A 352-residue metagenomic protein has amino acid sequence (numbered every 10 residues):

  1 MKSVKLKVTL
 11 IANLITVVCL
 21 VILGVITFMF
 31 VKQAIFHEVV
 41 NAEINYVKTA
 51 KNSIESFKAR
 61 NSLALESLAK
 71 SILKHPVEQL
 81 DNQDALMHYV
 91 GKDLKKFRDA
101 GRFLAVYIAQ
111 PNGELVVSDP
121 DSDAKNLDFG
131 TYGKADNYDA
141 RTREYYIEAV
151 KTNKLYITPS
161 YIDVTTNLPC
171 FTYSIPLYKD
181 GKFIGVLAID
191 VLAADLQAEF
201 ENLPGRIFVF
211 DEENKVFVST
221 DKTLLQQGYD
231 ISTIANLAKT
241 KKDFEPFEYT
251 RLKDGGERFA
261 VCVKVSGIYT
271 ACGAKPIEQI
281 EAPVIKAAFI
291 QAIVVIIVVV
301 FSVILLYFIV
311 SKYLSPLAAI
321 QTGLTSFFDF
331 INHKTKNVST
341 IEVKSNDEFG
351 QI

Functional and structural regions predicted by a protein language model:
K2-H37, N41: Extreme N-terminal signal-anchor transmembrane helix of membrane signaling/transducer proteins, especially in bacteria
T9, N13, V17, V21 (+3 more regions): Cytoplasm-proximal transmembrane signaling helix
N41-K48, F57-K154: Extracytoplasmic/periplasmic sensory segments of membrane signal-transduction proteins
D84-R102, K182, V186-L225: Solvent-exposed, extracytoplasmic
D99-A100, P111, S118-V191, L196-E199 (+1 more regions): Extracytoplasmic/periplasmic ligand-binding sensor regions of membrane-associated signaling proteins
D119-G130, V216-A235: GAF sensory domains
G185-L192, F259-A287: Short, hydrophobic beta-strand elements of compact beta-sandwich sensory domains
K312-I352: HAMP signal relay modules and closely related sensory coiled-coil linkers that couple transmembrane inputs to cytosolic
